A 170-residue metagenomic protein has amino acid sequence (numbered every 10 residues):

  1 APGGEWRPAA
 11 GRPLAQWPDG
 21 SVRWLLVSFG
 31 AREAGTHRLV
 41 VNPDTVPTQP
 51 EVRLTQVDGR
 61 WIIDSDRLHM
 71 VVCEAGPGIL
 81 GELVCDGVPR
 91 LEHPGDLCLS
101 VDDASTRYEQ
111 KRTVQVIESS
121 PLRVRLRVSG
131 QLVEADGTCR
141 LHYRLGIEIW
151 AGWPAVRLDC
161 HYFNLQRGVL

Functional and structural regions predicted by a protein language model:
A1-I62, D66, C73-G78, E82-L91 (+4 more regions): Alpha-mannosidase-like glycoside hydrolase catalytic domains involved in N-glycan trimming, generalizing to other
V71-E74, V116-L170: Acidic, contiguous internal or C-terminal segments within carbohydrate-active enzymes that form a structured patch used
L97-L99, Y108-E109, L132, F163: Aromatic-lined carbohydrate-binding surfaces of glycoside hydrolases
S105-Q115: Extended, charge-enriched "interface" segments that sit outside catalytic cores
